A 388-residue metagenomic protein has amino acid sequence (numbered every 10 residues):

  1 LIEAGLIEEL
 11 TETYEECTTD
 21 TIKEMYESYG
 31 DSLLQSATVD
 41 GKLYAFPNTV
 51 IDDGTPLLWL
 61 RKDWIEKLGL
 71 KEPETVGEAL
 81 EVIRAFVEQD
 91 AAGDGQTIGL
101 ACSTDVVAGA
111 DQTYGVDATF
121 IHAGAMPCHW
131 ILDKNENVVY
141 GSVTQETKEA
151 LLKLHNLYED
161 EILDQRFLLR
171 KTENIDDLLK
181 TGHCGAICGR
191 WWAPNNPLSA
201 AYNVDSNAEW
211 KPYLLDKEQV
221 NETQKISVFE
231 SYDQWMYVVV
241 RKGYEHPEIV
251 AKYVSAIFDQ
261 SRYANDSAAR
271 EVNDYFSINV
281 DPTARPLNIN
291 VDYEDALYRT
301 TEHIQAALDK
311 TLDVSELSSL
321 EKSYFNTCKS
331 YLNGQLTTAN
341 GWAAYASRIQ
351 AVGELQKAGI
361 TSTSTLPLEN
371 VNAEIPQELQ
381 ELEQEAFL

Functional and structural regions predicted by a protein language model:
I2-E12, K42, P197-K225: Ligand-binding "clamshell"
E9-S28, K71, P127-Q145, E218-S227 (+2 more regions): Short, solvent-exposed loop/beta-turn-alpha elements that line the ligand-binding surface or hinge of extracytoplasmic
T11-C17, T38-Y114, L132-R190, Y237-N273 (+1 more regions): Helix-loop-helix "hinge/cap" segment bordering the ligand-binding cleft or interdomain interface
D20-A37, G41, V116-D117: Core domains of carbohydrate- and sulfate-ester-processing enzymes
E136-Q165, L214-T223, A306-E316, L320-K322: Glycine-centered hinge/linker elements that transmit conformational signals in sensory and ligand-binding systems
L152-H155, N207-Q219, Q224-H303: Polar, glycine-rich mid-to-C-terminal structural blocks that act as macromolecule-binding/assembly scaffolds
R190-W192, Y213: Long, compositionally biased non-globular segments that serve regulatory/targeting/scaffolding roles in eukaryotic
Q260-F387: Conserved small-residue motifs centered on glycine
